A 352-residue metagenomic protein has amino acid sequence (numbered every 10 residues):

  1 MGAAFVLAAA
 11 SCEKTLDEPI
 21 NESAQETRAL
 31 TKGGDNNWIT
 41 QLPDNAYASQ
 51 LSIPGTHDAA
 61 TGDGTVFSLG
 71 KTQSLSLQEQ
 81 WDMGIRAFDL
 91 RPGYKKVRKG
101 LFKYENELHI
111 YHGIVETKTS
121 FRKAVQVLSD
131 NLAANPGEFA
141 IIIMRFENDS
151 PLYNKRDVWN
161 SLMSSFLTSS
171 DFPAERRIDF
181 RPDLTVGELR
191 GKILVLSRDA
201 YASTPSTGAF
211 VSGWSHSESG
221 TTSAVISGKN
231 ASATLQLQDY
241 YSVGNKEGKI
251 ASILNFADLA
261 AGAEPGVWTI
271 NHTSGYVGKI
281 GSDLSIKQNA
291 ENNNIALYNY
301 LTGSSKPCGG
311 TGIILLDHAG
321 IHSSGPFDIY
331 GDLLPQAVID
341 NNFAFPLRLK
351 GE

Functional and structural regions predicted by a protein language model:
M1-F5: Sec-dependent N-terminal signal peptides
A8-S11: C-terminal motif of bacterial Sec signal peptides marking the signal peptidase cleavage site
T15-M83, K96-A134, S203-P205, T273-E352: Long, acidic (Asp/Glu-rich), low-complexity accessory segments flanking structured domains
P43, S129-G137, V186-E188, A260-A261: Acidic (Asp/Glu)-rich catalytic clusters
S49-P54, R86-G93, F139-M144, I193-S197 (+2 more regions): Structural recognition of the beta-strand scaffold that forms the well-ordered cores of secreted hydrolase catalytic
G93-K95, E105-F172: Metal-dependent phosphodiesterase/phospholipase catalytic core, i.e., the His/Asp/Glu-rich active-site region
N154-F166, S206-S215, P326-D340: Short, aromatic/basic amphipathic alpha-helical patches
S169-C308: Surface-exposed substrate-engagement region within the catalytic domains of secreted or surface-exposed extracellular
